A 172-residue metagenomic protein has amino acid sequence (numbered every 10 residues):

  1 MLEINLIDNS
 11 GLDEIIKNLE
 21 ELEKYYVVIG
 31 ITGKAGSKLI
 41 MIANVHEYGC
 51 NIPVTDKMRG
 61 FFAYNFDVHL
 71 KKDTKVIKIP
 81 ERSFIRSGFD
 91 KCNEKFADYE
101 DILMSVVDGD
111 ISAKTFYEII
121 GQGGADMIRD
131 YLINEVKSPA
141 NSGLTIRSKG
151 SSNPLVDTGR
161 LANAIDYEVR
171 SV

Functional and structural regions predicted by a protein language model:
M1-V172: Short, Lys/Arg-rich flexible segments
